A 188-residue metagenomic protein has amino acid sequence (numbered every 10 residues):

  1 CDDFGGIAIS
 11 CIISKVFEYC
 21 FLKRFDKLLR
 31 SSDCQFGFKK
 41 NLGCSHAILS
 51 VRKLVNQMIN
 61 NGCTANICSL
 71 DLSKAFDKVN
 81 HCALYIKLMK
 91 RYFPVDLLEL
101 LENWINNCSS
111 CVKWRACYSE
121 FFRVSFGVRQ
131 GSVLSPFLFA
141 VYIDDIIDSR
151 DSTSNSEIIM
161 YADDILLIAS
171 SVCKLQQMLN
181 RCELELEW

Functional and structural regions predicted by a protein language model:
C1-R129, V133: Conserved pre-catalytic core of RNA-dependent polymerases
F21-F36, P136-I168, C173: Active-site palm subdomain of RNA-directed nucleic acid polymerases
A47, F139-Y142, M178, C182: Hydrophobic alpha-helical membrane-association signature
Q57-N60, K90, D148-S152, W188: Secondary-structure boundary motif
K74-R91, I165-W188: Catalytic palm subdomain of template-directed nucleic-acid polymerases, centered on the conserved carboxylate motif
